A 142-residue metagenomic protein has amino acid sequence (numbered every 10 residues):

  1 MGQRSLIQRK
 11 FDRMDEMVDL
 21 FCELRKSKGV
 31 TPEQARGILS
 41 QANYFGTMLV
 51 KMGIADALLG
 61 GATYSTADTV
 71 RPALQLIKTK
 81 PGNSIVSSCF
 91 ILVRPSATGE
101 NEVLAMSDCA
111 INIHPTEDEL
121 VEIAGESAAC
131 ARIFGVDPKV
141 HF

Functional and structural regions predicted by a protein language model:
M1-H141: Anion-binding alpha/beta catalytic cores of soluble intermediary-metabolism enzymes, centered on
